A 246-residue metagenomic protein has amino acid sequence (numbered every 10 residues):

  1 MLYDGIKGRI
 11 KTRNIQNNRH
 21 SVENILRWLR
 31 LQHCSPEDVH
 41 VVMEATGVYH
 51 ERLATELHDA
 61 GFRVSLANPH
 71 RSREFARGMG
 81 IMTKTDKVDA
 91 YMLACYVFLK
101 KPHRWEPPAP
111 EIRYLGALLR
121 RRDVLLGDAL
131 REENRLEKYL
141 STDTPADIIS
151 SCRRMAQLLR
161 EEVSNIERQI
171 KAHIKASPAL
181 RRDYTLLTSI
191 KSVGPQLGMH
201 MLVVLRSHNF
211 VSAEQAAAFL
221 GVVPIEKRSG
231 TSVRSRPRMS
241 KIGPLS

Functional and structural regions predicted by a protein language model:
M1-G5, L93, H200: Gly/Thr-rich phosphate-binding beta-strand-loop-beta motif of the actin/hexokinase/Hsp70
M1-S21: Short glycine-rich, Thr/Ser-proximal phosphate-binding strand/loop in the N-terminal lobe of ATP-dependent enzymes
H20-D38: Short, basic/hydrophobic alpha-helical segments
E37-T46: Short glycine-rich phosphate-binding loop at a beta-alpha junction
Y49-L53: Short, well-ordered alpha-helical microsegments
T55-D59, S65-S189: Long, charge-rich intrinsically disordered scaffolds of nucleic-acid metabolism proteins
P195, H200-S246: Phosphate-backbone recognition surface of nucleic-acid-processing proteins
